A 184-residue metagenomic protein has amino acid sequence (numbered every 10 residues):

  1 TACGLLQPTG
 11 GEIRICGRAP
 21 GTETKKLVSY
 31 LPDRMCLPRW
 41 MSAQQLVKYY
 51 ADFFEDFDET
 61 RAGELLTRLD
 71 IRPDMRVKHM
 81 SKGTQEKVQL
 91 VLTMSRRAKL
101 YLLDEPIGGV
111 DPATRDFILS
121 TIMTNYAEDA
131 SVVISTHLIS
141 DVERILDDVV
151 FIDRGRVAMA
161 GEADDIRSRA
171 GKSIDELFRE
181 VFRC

Functional and structural regions predicted by a protein language model:
C3: Helix-to-loop junction immediately C-terminal to a conserved catalytic motif
G10-T24: Conserved ABC transporter NBD signature motif
D33-V88: ABC-family P-loop ATPase nucleotide-binding domains
Y101-E105, V110: Catalytic Walker B motif of ABC-type/P-loop ATPase nucleotide-binding domains
V142-R144: A short, surface-exposed alpha-helical micro-motif characterized by mixed small hydrophobic and charged/polar residues
A160-G161: ABC ATPase "signature
